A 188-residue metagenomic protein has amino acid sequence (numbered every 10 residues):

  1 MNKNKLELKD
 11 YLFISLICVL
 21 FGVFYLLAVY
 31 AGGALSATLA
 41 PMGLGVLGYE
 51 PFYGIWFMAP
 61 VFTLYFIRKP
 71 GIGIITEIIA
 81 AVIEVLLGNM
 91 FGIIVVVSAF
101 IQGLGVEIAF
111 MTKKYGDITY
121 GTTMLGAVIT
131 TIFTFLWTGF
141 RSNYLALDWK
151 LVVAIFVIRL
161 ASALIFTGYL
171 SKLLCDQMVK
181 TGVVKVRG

Functional and structural regions predicted by a protein language model:
N2, L6, D10, G45 (+11 more regions): Membrane-helix interfacial "entry" motifs
N2-T63: Hydrophobic transmembrane alpha-helices
D10-C18, V97-T138: Short helix-perturbing small/polar motifs within transmembrane alpha-helices
Y11-L16, G54, M58, G71-I75 (+3 more regions): Hydrophobic alpha-helical transmembrane segments
I17-Y25, P60, A80, E84 (+5 more regions): Alpha-helical transmembrane segments of multipass membrane proteins
V29, A81-E107, R141: Interfacial aromatic-anchored transmembrane helix boundaries in multi-pass membrane proteins
A40-M42, G116-G188: Membrane-embedded alpha-helical hairpins and interfacial helices in multi-pass inner-membrane proteins
V61-A80: Membrane-helix interface/capping segments
